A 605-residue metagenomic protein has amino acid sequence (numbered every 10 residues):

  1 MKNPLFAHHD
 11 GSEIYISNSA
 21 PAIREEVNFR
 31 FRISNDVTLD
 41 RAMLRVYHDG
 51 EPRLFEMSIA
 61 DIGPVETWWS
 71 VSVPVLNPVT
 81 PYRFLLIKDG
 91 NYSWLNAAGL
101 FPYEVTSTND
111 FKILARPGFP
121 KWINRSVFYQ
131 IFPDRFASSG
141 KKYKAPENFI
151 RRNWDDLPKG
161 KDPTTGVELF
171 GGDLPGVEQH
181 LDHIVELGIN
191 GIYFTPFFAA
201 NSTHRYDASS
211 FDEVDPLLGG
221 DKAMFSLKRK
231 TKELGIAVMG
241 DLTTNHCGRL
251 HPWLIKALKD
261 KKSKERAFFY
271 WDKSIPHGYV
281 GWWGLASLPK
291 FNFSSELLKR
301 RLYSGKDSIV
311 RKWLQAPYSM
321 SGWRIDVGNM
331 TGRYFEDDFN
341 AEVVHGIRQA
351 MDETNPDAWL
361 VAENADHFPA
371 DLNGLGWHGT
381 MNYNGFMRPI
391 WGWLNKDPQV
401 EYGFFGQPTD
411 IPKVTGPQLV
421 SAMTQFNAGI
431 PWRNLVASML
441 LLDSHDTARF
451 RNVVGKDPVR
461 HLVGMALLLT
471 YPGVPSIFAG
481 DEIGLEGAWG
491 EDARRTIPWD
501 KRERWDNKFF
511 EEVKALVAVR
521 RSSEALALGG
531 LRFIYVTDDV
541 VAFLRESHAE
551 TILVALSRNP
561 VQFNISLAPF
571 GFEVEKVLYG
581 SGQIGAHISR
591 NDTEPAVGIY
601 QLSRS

Functional and structural regions predicted by a protein language model:
M1-F132, A137-S138, A145-N148, W154 (+6 more regions): Carbohydrate-interacting/catalytic domains
L86, G140, T195-P196, G240-T244 (+3 more regions): Glycine-rich, histidine-containing beta strand-loop boundary motifs that form or position
V127-Y129, I192-F194, V238-G240, W323 (+3 more regions): Hydrophobic faces of well-ordered beta-strands that scaffold small-molecule active sites in alpha/beta enzyme cores
F128, F132-N190, F197-Y318, V343 (+3 more regions): Substrate-binding/active-site clefts of carbohydrate-active enzymes
D134-A137, F198-A199, T244-N245, G328-G332 (+6 more regions): Short, solvent-exposed loop/turn segments at secondary-structure junctions
K228-A237, N245-A267, S321, D326-I430 (+5 more regions): Active-site-proximal helices and loops of the catalytic beta/alpha 8
K306-Y334, L440: Active-site groove signature of glycoside hydrolases
D326-T331, W432-G455: Active-site clefts of carbohydrate-active enzymes
